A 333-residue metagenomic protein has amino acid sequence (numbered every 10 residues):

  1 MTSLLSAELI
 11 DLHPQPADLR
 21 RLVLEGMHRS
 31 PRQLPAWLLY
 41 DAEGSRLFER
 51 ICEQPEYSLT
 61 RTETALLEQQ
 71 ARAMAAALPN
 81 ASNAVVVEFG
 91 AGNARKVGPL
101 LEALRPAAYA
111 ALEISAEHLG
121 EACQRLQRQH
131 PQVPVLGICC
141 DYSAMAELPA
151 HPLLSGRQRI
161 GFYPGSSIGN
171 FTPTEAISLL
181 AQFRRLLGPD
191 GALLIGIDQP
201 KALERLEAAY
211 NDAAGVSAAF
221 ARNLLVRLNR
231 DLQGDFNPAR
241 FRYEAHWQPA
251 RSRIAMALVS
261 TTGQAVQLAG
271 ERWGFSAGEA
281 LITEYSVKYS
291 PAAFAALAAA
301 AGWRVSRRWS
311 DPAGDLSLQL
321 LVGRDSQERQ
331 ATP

Functional and structural regions predicted by a protein language model:
M1-L38, S45: N-terminal auxiliary segments of SAM/dcSAM-dependent transferases
P31-A81: Class I SAM-dependent methyltransferase Rossmann-like catalytic core, especially the SAM/SAH-binding loop
S82-G92: Conserved class I S-adenosyl-L-methionine
N93-R105: Conserved SAM-binding loop of SAM-dependent methyltransferases across substrates and taxa, primarily the Class I
S115-E117: Conserved SAM/SAH-binding beta-strand->alpha-helix loop
N170-Q182: A short, conserved alpha-helix within the catalytic core of class I
R185-P200: Conserved beta-strand signature within the Rossmann-like core of class I S-adenosyl-L-methionine
R205-P291, A295-A301: Substrate-binding/catalytic lobe of Class I Rossmann-like enzymes that use SAM or dcSAM, i.e., the mid-to-C-terminal
